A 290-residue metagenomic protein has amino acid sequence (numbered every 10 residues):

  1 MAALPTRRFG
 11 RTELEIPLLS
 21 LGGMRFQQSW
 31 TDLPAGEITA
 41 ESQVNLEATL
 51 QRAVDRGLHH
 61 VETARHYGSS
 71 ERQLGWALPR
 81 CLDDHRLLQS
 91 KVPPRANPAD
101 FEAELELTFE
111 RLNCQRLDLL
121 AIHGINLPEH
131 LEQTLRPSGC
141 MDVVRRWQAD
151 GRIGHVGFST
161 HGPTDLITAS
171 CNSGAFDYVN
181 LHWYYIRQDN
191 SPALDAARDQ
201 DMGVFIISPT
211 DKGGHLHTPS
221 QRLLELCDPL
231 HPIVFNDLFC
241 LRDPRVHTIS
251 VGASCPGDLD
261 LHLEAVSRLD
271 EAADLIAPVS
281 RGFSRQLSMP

Functional and structural regions predicted by a protein language model:
M1-R86: N-terminal binding-site loop/beta-alpha segment at the start of enzyme catalytic domains that lines or forms
F9, L19-L21, V61, L74 (+9 more regions): Conserved, mostly hydrophobic/aromatic
F9, V54, P192-P290: Structured C-terminal cap/extension of enzyme domains
W30-I38, Q51, A96-P192, R198-I206 (+3 more regions): Glycine/proline-rich, positively charged, aromatic-decorated active-site loop/lid region on the catalytic face
H59-A64, S90, G154-F158, Y178-L181 (+1 more regions): Short catalytic-loop micro-motif centered on adjacent basic/acidic residues
R65, S69, P93, H161-G162 (+2 more regions): Short beta->alpha linker loops
E71-S90, C140-G151, I206: Alpha-helix-loop-beta-strand connector modules within alpha/beta enzyme cores
D84-L88, A175-W183, L269-A277: Short hydrophobic/aromatic-enriched beta-strand-loop microsegments
